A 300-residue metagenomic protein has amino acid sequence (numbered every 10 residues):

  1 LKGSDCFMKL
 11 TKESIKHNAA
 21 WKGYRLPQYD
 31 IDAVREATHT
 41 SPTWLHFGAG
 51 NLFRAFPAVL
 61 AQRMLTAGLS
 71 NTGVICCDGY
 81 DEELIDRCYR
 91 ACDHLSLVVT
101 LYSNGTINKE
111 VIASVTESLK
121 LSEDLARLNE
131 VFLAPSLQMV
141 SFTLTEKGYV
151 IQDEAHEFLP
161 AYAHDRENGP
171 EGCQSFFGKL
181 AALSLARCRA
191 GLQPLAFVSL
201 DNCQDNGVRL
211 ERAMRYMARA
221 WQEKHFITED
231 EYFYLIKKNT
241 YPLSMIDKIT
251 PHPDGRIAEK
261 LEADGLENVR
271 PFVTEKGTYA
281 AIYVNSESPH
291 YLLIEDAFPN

Functional and structural regions predicted by a protein language model:
C6-F47, N51-N300: Substrate/ligand-engaging "lid" and interaction regions
